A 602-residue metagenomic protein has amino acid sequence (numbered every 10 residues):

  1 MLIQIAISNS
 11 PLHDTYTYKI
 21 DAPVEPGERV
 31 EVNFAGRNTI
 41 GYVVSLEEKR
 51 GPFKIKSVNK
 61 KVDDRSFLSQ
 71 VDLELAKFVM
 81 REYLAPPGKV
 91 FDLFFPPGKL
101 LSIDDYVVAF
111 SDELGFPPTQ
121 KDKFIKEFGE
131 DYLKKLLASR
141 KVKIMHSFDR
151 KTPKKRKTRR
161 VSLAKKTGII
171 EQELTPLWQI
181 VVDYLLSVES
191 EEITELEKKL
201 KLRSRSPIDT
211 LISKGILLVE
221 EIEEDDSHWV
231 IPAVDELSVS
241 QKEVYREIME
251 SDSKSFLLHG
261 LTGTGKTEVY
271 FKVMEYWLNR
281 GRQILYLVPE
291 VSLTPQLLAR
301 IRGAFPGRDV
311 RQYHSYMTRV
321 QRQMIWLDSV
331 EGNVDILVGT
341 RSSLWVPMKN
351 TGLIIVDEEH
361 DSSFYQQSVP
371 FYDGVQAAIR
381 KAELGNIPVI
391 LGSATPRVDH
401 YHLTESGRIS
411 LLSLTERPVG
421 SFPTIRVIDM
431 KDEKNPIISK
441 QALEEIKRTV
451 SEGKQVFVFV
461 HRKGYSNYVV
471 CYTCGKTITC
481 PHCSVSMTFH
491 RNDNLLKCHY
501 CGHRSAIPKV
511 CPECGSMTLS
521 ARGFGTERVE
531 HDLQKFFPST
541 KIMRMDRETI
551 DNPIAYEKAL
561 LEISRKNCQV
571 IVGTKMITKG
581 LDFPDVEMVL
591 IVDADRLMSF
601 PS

Functional and structural regions predicted by a protein language model:
M1-S393, E405-V419: Accessory, non-ATPase domains that flank or precede helicase/AAA+ motor cores in DNA-metabolism machines
A233-K242, K254-S602: Inter-lobe coupling/hinge segments of SF2-like helicase ATPases
